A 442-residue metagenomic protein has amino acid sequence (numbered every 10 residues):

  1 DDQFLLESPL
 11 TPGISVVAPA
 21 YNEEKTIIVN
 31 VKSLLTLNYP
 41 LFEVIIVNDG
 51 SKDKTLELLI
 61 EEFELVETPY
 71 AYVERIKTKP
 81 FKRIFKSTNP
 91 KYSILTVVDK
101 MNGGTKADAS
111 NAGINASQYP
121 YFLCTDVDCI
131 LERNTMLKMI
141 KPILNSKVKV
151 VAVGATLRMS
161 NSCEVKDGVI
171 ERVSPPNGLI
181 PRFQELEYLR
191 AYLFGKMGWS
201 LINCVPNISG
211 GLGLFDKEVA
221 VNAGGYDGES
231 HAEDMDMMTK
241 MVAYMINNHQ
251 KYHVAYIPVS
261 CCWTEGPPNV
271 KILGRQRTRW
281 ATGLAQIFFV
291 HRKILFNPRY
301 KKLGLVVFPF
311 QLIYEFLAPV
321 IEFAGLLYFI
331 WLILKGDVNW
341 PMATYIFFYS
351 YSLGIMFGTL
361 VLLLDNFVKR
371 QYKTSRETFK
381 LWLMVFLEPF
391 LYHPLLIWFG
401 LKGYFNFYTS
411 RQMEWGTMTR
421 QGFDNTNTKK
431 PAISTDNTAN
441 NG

Functional and structural regions predicted by a protein language model:
D1-L41, E57: N-terminal signal-anchor transmembrane helix
P12-S15, E43, V221, D236: Cell-envelope/extracellular polymer assembly enzymes that use nucleotide-activated donors
K32-L41, E61-P69, S146: Short, acidic, metal-binding catalytic loop of nucleotide-sugar glycosyltransferases
N48-T68, N102: A conserved acidic beta->alpha catalytic loop
T68-N111, N115, Y119, R133-S230 (+3 more regions): Long helical/loop segments within the catalytic core of UDP-sugar-dependent glycosyltransferases, especially the large
F122: Short aromatic/hydrophobic "clamp" motif used to bind/position activated sugar donors
V219-N222, S230-A255: A short, conserved alpha-helix in the catalytic core of glycosyltransferases
F310-T409: Membrane-embedded multi-pass helical conduit in multi-pass membrane proteins, especially envelope-biosynthetic
